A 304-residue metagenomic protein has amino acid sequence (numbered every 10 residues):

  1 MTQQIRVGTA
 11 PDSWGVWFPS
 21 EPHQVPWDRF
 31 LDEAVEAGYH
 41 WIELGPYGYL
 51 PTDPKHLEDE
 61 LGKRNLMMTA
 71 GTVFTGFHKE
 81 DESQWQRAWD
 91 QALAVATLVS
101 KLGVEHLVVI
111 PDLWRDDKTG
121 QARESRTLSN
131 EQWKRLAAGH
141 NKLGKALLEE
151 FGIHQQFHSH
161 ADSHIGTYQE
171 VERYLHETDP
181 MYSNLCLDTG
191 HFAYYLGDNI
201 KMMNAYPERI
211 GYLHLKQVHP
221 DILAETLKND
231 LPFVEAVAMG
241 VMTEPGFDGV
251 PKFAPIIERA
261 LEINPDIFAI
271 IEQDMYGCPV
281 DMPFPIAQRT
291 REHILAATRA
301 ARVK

Functional and structural regions predicted by a protein language model:
M1-H106, N130, K134-K142, S183-N184 (+3 more regions): N-terminal pre-domain/capping segments
G8-D12, E43-G45, T69-F74, V108-I110 (+4 more regions): A cross-family glycoside hydrolase active-site/sugar-binding cleft signature
T9, I42, A138-G246, R299-R302: Acidic/histidine-rich catalytic cores of soluble enzymes
F18-H23, W41-H56, G76-A88, R115 (+5 more regions): Acidic-and-aromatic substrate-binding clefts and catalytic sites of carbohydrate-active enzymes
E21-P26, L113-Q121, L223-A236: Short, flexible, mixed-charge acidic loops at enzyme active sites
E82-L185, M282: Active-site acidic/histidine proton-transfer and metal-coordination neighborhood in alpha/beta enzyme cores
F247-I263: A short, acidic, amphipathic alpha-helical segment used as a generic capping/interface helix at domain edges
I270-I286: A short, acidic, flexible beta-alpha connecting loop/helix-capping segment that sits on the rim of active
